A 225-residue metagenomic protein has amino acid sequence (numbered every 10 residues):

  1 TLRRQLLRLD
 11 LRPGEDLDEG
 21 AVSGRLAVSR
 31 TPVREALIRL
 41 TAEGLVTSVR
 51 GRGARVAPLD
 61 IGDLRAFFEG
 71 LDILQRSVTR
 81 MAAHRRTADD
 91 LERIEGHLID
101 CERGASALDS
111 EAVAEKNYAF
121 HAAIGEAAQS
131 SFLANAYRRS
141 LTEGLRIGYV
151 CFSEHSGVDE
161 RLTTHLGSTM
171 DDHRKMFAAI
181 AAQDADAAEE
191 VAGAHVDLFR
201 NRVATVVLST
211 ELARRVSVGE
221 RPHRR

Functional and structural regions predicted by a protein language model:
T1-R80, H84, D90, A204-R225: Short linear motifs at protein or domain termini
L7-R8, Q129, A181-A182: Residues at helix-coil transition
D10, L45, D109, D184-A185: Residue-level recognition of short, well-ordered coil/turn positions that link secondary-structure elements
R25, E160-R225: C-terminal regulatory/effector modules of DNA-binding transcriptional regulators
G51, L74, G96, S168-D172: Alpha-helix N-cap/N′ positions at the starts of helices
V56, L71, V113, N117 (+3 more regions): Residue-level marker of regulatory loop/turn positions in helix-turn-helix DNA-binding domains and in histidine
L59-R65, T79-R86, G104-L108, S156-H165: A ubiquitous short alpha-helical element
F67, A88-E154, H173-A178, A187-L198 (+1 more regions): Conserved amphipathic alpha-helical segments that form helical-bundle/coiled-coil interaction surfaces
